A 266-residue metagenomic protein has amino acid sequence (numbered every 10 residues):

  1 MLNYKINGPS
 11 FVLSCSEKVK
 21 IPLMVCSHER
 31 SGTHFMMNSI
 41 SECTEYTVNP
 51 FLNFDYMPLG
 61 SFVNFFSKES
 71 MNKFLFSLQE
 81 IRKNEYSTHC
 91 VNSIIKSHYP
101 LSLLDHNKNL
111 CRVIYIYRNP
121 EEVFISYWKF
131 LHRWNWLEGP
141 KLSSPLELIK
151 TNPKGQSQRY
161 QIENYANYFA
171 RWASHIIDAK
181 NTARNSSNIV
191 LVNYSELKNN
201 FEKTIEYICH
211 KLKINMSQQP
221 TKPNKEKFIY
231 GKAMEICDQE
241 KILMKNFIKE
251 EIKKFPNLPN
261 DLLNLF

Functional and structural regions predicted by a protein language model:
M1-L146, E163-I189, E250, K254-L265: PAPS-dependent sulfotransferase catalytic domain
N49-E69, R184-N257: The conserved 3'-phosphoadenosine-5'-phosphosulfate
Q79, Q156-Q161, Q218-Q219, Q239: Residue-identity detector for glutamine
L142-Q156: Extended, charge-rich helix/loop segments that form flexible, surface "patches" used to engage negatively charged
K154-Y168, K232: Surface-exposed cleft-lining segments at the edges of enzyme active sites
